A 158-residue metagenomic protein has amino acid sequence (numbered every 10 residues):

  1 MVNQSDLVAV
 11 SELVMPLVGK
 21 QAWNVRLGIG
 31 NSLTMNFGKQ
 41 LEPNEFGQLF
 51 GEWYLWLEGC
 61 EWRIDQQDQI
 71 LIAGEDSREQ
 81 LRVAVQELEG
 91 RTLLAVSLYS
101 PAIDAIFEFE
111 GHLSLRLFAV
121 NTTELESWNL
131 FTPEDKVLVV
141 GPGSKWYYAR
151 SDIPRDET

Functional and structural regions predicted by a protein language model:
M1-T158: Surface-exposed, interaction-prone regions used to assemble/regulate multi-protein complexes
